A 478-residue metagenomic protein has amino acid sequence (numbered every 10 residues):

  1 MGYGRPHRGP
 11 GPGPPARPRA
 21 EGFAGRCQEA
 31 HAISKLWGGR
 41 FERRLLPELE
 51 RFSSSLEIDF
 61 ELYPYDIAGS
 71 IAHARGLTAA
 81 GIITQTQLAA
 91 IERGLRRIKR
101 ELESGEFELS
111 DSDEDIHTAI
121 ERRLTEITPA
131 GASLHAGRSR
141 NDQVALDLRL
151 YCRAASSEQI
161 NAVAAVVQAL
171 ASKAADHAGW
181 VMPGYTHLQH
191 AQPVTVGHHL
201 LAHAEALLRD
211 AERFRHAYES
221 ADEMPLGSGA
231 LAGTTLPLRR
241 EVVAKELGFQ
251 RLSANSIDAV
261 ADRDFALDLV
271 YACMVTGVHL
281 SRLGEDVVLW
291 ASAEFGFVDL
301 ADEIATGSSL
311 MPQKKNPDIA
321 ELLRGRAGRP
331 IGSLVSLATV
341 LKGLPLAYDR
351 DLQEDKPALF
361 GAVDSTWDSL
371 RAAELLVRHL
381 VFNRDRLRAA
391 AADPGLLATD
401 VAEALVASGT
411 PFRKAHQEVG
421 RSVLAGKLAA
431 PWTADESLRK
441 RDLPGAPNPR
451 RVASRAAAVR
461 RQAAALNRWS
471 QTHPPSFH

Functional and structural regions predicted by a protein language model:
M1-C27: Nucleotide/phosphate-binding sheet-loop regions of phosphoryl- and nucleotidyl-transfer enzymes
G4-R8, R138-L146, L280-R282: Conserved phosphate/anionic-ligand binding catalytic regions in large, soluble enzymes, centered on
H31-G233, L238-A244, T306-G307, L322 (+2 more regions): A helix-coil-helix interface module used to build multimeric assemblies and to scaffold catalytic/cofactor sites
H31-G69, A130, G296, M311-H478: Glycine-rich cofactor/substrate-binding loops
H73, L77, G94, I98-E101 (+16 more regions): Generic, well-ordered alpha-helical scaffold segments in large soluble proteins
H73-I83, Y151, H198, L267-V275 (+1 more regions): Short, well-ordered beta-strand elements within core beta-sheets of diverse protein domains
R140, S253-D258, P394, A402: A structural signal for small-residue-enriched, beta-sheet-centric alpha/beta enzyme cores and oligomeric scaffold folds
R149, R153-S156, I160-N161, Q168 (+6 more regions): Charged, flexible cofactor/metal-binding loops and thiol motifs
